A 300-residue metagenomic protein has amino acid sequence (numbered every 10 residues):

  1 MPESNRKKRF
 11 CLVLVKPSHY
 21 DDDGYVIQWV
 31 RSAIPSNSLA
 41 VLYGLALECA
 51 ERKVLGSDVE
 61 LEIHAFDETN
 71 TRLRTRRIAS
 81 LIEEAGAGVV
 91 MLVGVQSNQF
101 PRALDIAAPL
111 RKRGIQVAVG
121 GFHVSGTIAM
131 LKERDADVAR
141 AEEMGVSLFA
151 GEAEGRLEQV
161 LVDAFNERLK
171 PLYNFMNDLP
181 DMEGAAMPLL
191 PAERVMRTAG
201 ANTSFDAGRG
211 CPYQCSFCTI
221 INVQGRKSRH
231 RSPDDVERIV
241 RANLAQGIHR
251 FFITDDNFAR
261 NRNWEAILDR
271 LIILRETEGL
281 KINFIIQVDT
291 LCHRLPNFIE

Functional and structural regions predicted by a protein language model:
P2-R6, V162-A207: N-terminal [4Fe-4S]-dependent radical SAM core
N5-I34: Short glycine-rich His-centered loop
C11, G88-M91, F252: Structural motif
V30-L47: Short catalytic helix/loop segments, enriched in acidic residues and glycine and frequently bearing histidine
A46, E62-G184: Glycine-rich beta-alpha loop elements in corrinoid/cobalamin-binding modules across cobalamin-dependent enzymes
R52-F66: Short beta-strand elements in bilobed, periplasmic/extracellular small-molecule ligand-binding domains
K53-S57, L110-I115, L274-K281: Short helix-capping segments at alpha-helix termini
E183-E300: Radical SAM [4Fe-4S] cluster-binding motif and immediate context
